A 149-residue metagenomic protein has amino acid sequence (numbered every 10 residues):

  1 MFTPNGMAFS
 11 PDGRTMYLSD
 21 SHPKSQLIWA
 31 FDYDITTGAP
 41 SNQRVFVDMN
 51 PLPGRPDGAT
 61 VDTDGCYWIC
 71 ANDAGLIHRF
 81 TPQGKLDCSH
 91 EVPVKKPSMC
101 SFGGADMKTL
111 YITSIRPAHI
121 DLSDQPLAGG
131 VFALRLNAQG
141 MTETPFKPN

Functional and structural regions predicted by a protein language model:
M1-L18, L27, D48-C66, V94-K108 (+1 more regions): Beta-rich, blade/repeat-based domains predominating in secreted/periplasmic proteins but also intracellular
M1-T3, D32-L52, R79-V92: Blade-edge beta-strand/turn elements of extracellular beta-propeller and related beta-sheet repeat scaffolds
H22-S25, A74-G75, R116-D121: Short glycine/acidic-enriched loop and turn motifs that connect beta-strands
L27-W29, L76-H78, L127-F132: A short loop-to-beta-strand structural motif that recurs across blades of beta-propeller domains
A30-A39, R135-M141: Short loop/turn segments immediately following beta-strands, especially the blade-tip and inter-blade linker loops
H78-S89, K95-K96, G104, L110 (+1 more regions): Flexible "stalk/tail and boundary" regions
S101-N149: Blade-level signature of beta-propeller repeat domains, shared across WD40, Kelch, NHL, RCC1 and BNR/Asp-box propellers
